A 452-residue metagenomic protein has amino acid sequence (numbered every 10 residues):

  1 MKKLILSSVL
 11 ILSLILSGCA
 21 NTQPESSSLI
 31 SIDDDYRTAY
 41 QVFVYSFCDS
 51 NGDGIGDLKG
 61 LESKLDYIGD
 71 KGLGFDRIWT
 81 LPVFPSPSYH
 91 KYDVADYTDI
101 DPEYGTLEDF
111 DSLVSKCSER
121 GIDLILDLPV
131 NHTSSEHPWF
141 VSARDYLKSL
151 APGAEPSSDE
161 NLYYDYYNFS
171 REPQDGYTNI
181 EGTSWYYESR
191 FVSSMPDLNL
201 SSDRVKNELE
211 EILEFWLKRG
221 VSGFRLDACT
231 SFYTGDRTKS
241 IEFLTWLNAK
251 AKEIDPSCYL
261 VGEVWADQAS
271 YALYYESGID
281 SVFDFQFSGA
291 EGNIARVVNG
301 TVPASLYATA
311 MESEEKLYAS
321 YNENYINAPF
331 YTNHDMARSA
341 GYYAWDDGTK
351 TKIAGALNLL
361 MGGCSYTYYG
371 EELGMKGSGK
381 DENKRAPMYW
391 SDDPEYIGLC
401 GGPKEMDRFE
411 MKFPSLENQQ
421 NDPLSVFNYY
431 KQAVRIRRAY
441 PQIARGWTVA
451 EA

Functional and structural regions predicted by a protein language model:
L4-N21: Sec-dependent N-terminal signal peptides of Gram-positive bacterial secreted proteins and lipoproteins
C19-E210, K218, R225, C229-S277: Acidic/aromatic-lined carbohydrate-recognition and catalytic surfaces of CAZymes acting on diverse glycans
D49-S50, A95-D99, Y331, D335-Y343: Short, basic, glycine/proline-bearing loop/turn elements
S50-L65, Y343-G348, G398-K404: Short, polar loop/linker segments at the starts of domains and inter-domain junctions
E62-G69, V114, E210-L217, N248 (+5 more regions): Non-transmembrane alpha-helical segments in soluble domains of secreted/periplasmic/extracellular proteins
V114-C117, Y318-S320, L357-M361, A452: A short acidic-Thr-Gly-centered motif at the start of a beta-strand
A249-G341, L360, E382, P387-R408: Glycan-recognition surfaces
A266, F330-N333, A344-A452: Loop/helix patches that line or flank the sugar-binding groove of alpha-linked glycan CAZymes
